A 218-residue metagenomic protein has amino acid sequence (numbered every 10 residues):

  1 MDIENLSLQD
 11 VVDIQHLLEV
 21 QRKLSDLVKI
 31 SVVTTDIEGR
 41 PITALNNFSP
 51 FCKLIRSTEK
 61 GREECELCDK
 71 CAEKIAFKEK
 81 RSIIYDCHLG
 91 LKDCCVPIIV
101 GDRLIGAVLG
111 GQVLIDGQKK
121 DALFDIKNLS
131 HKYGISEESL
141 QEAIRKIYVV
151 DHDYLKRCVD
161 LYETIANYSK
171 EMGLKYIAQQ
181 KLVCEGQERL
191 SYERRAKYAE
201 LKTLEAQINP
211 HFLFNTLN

Functional and structural regions predicted by a protein language model:
M1-K23, G110-Q179: Juxtadomain coupling helices with adjacent low-complexity linkers
D2-G90: Structured interaction and signal-relay segments at domain junctions
E73-D125: Sensory/regulatory domains in signal-transduction proteins
K170-A206: Conserved signal-transmission helix
E200, T216-L217: Alpha-helical segment immediately C-terminal to the catalytic phosphohistidine
E205-N215: Conserved phosphoacceptor histidine of two-component systems
